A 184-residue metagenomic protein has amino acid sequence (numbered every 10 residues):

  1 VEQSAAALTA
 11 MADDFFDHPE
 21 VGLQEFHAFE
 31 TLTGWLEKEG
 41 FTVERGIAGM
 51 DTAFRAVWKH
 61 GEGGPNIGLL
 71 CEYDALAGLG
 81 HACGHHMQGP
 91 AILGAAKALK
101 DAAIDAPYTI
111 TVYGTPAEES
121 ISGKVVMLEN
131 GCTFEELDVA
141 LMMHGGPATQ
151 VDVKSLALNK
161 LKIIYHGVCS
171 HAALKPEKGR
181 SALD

Functional and structural regions predicted by a protein language model:
V1-Y108: Acidic/His- and Gly-rich active-site-bordering loop/insert found across diverse amide/peptide-bond hydrolases
T52-W58, D74-A82, H86-M87, I104-D184: Histidine/acidic-residue-rich, glycine-tolerant segments that coordinate divalent metal ions
